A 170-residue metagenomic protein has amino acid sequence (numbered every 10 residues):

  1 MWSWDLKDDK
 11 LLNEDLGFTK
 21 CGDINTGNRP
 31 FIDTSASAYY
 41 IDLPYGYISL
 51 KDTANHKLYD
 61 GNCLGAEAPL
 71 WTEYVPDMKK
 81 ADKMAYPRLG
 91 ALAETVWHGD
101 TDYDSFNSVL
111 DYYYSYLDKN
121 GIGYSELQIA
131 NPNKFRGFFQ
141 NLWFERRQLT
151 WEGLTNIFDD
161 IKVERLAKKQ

Functional and structural regions predicted by a protein language model:
W2-K169: Flexible, acidic glycine-rich loops studded with aromatic residues
